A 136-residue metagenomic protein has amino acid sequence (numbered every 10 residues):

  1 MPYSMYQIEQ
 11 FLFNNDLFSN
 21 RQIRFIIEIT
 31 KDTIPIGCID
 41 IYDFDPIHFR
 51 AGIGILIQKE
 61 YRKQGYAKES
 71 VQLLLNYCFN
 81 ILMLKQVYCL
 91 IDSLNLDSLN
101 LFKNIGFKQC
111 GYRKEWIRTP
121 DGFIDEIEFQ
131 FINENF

Functional and structural regions predicted by a protein language model:
M1-F13: Conserved GNAT-fold acetyl-CoA-binding loop/helix
F13-I26: A short helix-loop-beta-strand connector motif used in the catalytic cores of GNAT acetyltransferases and, in some
R24, E28-F136: Acyl-donor (CoA/ACP) binding surface of acyl/acetyltransferases
